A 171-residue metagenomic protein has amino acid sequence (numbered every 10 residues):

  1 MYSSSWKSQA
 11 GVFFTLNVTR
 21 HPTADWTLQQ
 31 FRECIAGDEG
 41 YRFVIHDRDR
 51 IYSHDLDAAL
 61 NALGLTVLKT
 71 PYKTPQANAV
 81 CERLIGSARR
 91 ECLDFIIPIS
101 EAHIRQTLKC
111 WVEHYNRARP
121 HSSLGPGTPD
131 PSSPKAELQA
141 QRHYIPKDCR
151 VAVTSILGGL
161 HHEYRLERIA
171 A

Functional and structural regions predicted by a protein language model:
M1-A171: Charged DNA-binding/catalytic regions of mobile-element recombinases
